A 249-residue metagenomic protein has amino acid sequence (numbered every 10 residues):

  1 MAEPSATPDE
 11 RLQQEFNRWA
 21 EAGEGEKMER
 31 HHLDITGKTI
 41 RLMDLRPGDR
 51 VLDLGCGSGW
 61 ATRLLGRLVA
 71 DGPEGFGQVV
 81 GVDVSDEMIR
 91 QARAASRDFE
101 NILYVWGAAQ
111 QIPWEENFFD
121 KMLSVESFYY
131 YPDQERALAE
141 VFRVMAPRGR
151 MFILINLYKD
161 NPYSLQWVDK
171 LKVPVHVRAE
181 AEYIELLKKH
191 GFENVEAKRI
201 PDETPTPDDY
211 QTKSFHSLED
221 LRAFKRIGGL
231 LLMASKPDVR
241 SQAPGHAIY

Functional and structural regions predicted by a protein language model:
M1-R46, W60-L64, M88-Q91, A95 (+5 more regions): Conserved class I S-adenosyl-L-methionine
L52-Q111: Class I SAM-dependent methyltransferase SAM/SAH-binding core
Q110-M122: A short acidic, Gly/Pro-enriched loop at the edge of an enzyme's catalytic core that lines a small-molecule cofactor
K121-D133: A short SAM/SAH-binding and catalytic strip from SAM-dependent methyltransferases
E135-P147: A short glycine-rich, Lys/Arg-flanked "PGG" loop and its adjoining helix->strand segment in the class I
G149-I155: Conserved beta-strand signature within the Rossmann-like core of class I S-adenosyl-L-methionine
N156-P174: Short, glycine-/aromatic-enriched active-site segment of Class I SAM-dependent methyltransferases
V175-G191: Short alpha-helix
